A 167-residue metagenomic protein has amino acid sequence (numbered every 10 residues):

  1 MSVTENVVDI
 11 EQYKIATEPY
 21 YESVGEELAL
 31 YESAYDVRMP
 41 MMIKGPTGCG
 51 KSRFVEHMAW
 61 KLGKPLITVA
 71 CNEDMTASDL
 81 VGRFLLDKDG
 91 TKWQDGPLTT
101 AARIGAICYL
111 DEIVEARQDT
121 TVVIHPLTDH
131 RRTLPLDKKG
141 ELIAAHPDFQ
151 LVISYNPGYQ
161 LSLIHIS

Functional and structural regions predicted by a protein language model:
M1-S167: AAA+ P-loop NTPase catalytic core and its hallmark functional loops
